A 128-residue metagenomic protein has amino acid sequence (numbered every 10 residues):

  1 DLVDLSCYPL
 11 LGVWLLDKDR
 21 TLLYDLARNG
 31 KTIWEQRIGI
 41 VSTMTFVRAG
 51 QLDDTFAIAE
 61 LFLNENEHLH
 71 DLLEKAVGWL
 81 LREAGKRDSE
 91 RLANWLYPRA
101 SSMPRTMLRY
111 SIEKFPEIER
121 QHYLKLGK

Functional and structural regions predicted by a protein language model:
D1-K128: Alpha-helical scaffold domains
